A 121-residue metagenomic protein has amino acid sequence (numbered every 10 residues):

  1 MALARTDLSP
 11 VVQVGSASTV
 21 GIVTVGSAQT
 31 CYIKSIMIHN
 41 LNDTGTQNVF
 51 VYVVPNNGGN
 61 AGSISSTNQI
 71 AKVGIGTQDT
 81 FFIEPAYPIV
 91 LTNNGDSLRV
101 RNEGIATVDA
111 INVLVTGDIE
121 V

Functional and structural regions predicted by a protein language model:
M1-C31, L41, P55-G58, N94 (+1 more regions): C-terminal interaction-tip segments
S9-P10, Q69-V73, A86-I89: Beta-strand-rich interaction surfaces with strong enrichment in secreted/lumenal proteins
S18-G21, S35, F82-A86: Short structured motifs
K34, G45-F50, D109-I111: Short beta-strand/loop motifs in extracellular/secreted proteins, especially within beta-sandwich accessory domains
M37-H39: Short edge beta-strand/loop segments characteristic of extracellular beta-sandwich folds
D43-T67: Short, surface-exposed beta-strand/strand-loop-strand elements in extracellular ectodomains
K72-T80: Short proline/glycine- and polar residue-rich coil/turn motifs
D79-G95: Beta-sandwich interaction modules
